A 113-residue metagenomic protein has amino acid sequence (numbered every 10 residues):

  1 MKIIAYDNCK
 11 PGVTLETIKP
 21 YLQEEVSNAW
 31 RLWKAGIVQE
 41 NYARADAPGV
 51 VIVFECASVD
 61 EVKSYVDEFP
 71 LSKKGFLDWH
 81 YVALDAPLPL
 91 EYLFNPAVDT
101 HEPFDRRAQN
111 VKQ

Functional and structural regions predicted by a protein language model:
M1-Q113: Conserved, structured core segments of small domains
